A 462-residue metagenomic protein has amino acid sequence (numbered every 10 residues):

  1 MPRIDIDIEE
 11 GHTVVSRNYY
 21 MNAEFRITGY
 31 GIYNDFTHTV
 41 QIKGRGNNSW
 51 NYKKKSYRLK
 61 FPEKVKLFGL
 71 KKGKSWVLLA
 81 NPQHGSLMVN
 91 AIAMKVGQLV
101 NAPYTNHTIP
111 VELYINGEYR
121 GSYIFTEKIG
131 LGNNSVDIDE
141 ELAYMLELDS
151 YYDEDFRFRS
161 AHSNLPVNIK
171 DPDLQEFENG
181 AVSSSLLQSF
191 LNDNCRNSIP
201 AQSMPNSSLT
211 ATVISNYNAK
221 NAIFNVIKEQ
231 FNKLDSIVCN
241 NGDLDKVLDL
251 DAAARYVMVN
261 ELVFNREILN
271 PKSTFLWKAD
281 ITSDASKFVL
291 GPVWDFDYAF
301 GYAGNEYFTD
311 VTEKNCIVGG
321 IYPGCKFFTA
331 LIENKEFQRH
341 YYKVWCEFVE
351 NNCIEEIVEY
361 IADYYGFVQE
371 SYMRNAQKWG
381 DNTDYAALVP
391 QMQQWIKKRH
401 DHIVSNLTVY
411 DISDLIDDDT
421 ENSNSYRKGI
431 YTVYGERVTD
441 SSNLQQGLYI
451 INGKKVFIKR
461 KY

Functional and structural regions predicted by a protein language model:
M1-Y33: N-terminal module-boundary/linker segments of secreted carbohydrate-active enzymes
E10, G29, G44-G46, E63 (+7 more regions): Short, flexible loop/turn elements at secondary-structure junctions
H12-V14, F36-H38, N48, Y52-K53 (+3 more regions): Middle-to-C-terminal accessory/interaction subdomains
M21-A80, K220: Conserved oxyanion/phosphate-binding beta-strand-loop segments in alpha/beta enzyme cores
R26-T28, Y114, T432, I450-I451: A general beta-strand register signal
K60-K66, A80-P82, A102-N106, E118-M258: Internal "kinase-insert"/substrate-recognition segments embedded within catalytic cores of ATP-dependent enzymes
P82-P103: A conserved alpha-helical element in kinase catalytic cores
S413-Y462: C-terminal outer-membrane/trafficking sorting elements
